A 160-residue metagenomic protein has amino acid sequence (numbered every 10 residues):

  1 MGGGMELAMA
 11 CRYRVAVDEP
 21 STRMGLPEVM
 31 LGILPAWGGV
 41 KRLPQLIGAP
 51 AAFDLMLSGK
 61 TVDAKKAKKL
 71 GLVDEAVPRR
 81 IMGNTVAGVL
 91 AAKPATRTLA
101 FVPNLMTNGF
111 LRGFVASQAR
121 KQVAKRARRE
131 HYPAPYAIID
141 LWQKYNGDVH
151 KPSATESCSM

Functional and structural regions predicted by a protein language model:
M1-L31, P35: Glycine-rich beta-to-alpha active-site loop
E6-V15, P50-S159: Amphipathic alpha-helical segments at domain termini/boundaries
S21, K41, R80: Residue-level "edge-of-site" marker
E28, I47, M56: Short, flexible helix/strand-to-coil boundary loops that buttress conserved ligand/catalytic motifs in alpha/beta
E28-V29, K41, G71: Short beta-alpha connecting loops at secondary-structure transitions that line or flank enzyme active sites
G38-V40, G109-F110: Short, flexible segments with low predicted structural confidence
G39-P50: Hydrophobic, secondary-structure "cap" segments at the distal end of domains
